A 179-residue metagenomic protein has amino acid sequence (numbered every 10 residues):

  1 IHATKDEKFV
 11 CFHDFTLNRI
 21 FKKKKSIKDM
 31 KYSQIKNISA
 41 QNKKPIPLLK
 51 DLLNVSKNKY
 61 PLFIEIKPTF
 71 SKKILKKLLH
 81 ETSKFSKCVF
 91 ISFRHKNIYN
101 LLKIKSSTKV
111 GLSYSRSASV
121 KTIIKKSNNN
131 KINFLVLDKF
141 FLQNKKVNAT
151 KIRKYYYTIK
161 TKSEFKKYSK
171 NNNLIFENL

Functional and structural regions predicted by a protein language model:
I1, V10-C11, I159: Hydrophobic aliphatic residue packing
I1-A3, I64: Conserved metal-phosphate-binding beta-hairpin within the catalytic cores of diverse ATP-dependent phosphoryl-transfer
A3-F9, Y168: A glycine-centered beta-loop-beta connector
K8, H13-S117, N130-N133, L137-F140: Metal-dependent phosphodiesterase/phospholipase catalytic core, i.e., the His/Asp/Glu-rich active-site region
N37-Q41, G111-L179: C-terminal active-site rim and adjoining tail of enzyme catalytic domains
